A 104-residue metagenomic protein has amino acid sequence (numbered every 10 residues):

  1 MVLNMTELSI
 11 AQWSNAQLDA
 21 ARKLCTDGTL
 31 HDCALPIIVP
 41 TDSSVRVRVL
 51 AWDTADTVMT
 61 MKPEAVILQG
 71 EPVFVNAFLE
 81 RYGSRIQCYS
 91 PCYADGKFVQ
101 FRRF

Functional and structural regions predicted by a protein language model:
M1-A65, A77-E80, S84-F104: Long, low-complexity, Lys/Arg-enriched
L68: Active-site-adjacent beta-strand anchor residues
E71-F74: Short beta->alpha connector loops
